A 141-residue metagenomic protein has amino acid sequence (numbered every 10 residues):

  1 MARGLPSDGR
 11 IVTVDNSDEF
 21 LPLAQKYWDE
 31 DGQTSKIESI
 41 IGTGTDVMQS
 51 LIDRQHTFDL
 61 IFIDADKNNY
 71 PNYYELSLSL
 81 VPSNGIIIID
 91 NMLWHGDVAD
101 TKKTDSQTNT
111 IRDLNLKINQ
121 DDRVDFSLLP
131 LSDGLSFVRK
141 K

Functional and structural regions predicted by a protein language model:
M1-K141: S-adenosylmethionine/decaboxylated-SAM
